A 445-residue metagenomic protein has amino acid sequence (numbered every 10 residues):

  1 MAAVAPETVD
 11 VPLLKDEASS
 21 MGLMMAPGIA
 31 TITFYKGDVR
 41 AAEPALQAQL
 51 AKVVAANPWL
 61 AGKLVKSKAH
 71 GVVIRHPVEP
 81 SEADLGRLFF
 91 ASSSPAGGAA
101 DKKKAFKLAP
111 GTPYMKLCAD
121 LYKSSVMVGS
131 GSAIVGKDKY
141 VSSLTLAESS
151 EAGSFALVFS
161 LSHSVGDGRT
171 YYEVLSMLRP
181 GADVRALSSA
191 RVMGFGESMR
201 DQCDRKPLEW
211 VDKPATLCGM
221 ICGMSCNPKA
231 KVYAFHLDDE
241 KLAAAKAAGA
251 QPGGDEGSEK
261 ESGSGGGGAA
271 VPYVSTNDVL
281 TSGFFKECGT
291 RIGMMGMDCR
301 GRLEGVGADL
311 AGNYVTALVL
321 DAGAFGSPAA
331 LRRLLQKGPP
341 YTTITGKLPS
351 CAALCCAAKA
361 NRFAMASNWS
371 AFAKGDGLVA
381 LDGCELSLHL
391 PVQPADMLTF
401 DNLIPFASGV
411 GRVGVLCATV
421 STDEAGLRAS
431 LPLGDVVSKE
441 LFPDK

Functional and structural regions predicted by a protein language model:
M1-A2, K102: Short, intrinsically disordered, low-complexity terminal segments
A2-H70, V158, G166, P228-K445: Acyl-CoA-dependent O-acyltransferases
E17-S20, M127-S132, Y140-L144, C203-D204 (+3 more regions): Eukaryotic intrinsically disordered and solvent-exposed regulatory patches
A45-L46, S164-R185, T290: Classical protein tyrosine phosphatase
L50, L85, K102-G131, M199 (+7 more regions): Generic structural signal of hydrophobic/aromatic residues within well-ordered alpha-helices of folded domains
A51-L161, D167, S176, E261: Acyl-thioester-dependent condensation/acyltransferase catalytic cores
L88-F90, F106-L108, C218-C222, C226 (+2 more regions): Short, aromatic- and cysteine-enriched interfacial helices/patches that mediate contacts at lipid membranes
K139-V141, G166, L175, D183-A234: Intrinsically disordered, low-complexity regions enriched in acidic/Ser/Thr/Pro/Gln residues
